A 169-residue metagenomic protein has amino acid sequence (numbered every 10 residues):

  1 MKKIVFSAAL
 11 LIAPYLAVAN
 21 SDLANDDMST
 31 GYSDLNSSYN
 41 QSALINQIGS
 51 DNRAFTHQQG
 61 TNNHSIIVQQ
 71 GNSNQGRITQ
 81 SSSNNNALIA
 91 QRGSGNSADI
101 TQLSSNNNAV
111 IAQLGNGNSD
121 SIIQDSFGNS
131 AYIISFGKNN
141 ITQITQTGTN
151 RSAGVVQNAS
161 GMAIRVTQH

Functional and structural regions predicted by a protein language model:
M1-I4: Positively charged n-region of N-terminal signal peptides that target proteins for export
A9: Segments that shape or occlude catalytic/ligand-binding pockets
A13-L16: N-terminal signal peptide c-region/cleavage motif recognized by signal peptidases
N20-H169: Low-complexity repeat regions of mature extracellularly deployed or surface/particle-associated proteins
